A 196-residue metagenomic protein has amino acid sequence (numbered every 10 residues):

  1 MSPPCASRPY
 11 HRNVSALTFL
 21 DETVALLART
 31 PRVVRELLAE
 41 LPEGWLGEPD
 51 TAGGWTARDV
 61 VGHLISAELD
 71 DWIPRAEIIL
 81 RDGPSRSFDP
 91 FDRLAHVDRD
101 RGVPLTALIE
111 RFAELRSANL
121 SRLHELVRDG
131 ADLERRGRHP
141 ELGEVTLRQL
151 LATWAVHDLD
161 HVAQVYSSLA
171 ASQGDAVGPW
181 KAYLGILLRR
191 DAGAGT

Functional and structural regions predicted by a protein language model:
S2-P4, H11-R12, G47-F91, E134-T196: Short, contiguous alpha-helical
S15-G44, A67-I78: Alpha-helical bundle segments that constitute or directly flank the non-heme di-iron/ferroxidase center
L17-P31, G54, R58, G62 (+2 more regions): Amphipathic, non-membrane alpha-helical segments in soluble helical-bundle scaffolds
T30, R93-R135, V145, Q149-H157 (+1 more regions): Acidic/histidine-rich alpha-helical segments that form the ligand environment of transition-metal centers
P31, P42, L80, P84 (+4 more regions): Generic secondary-structure transition motif, activating predominantly at the C-termini of alpha-helices
E36-A39, E43, E77, R81 (+2 more regions): Charged/polar positions within long, soluble alpha-helices
G44, H63-L64, V97-D100: Alpha-helix C-capping/helix-to-loop hinge sites
